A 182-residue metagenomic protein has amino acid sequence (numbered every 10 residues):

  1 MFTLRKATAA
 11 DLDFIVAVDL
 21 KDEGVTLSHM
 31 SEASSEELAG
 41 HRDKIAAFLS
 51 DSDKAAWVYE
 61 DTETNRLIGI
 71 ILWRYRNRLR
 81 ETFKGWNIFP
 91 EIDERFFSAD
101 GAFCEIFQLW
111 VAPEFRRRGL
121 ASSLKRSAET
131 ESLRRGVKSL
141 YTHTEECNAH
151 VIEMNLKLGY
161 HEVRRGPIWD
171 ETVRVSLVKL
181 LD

Functional and structural regions predicted by a protein language model:
M1-D13, A17-H29, L180-D182: Conserved N-terminal entry element of GNAT/NAT acetyltransferase domains
E23, E32-T62, L67, L72 (+1 more regions): Active-site rim helix/loop that mediates acceptor-substrate recognition in acyltransferases
K54-V58, I70, F103, Q108 (+2 more regions): Short hydrophobic/aromatic beta-strand element in the GNAT-like acyltransferase core that lines or flanks the acyl-donor
L72-Q108: Conserved acyl-donor/pantetheine-binding loop and adjacent beta-alpha core of acyl/acetyltransferases and related
F103-C104, S132-T144: Conserved GNAT acetyl-CoA-binding A-motif
Q108-V111, R117-T130, E153, K157: Conserved acetyl-CoA-binding loop-helix of GNAT-fold acetyltransferases
R116, T142-I152, I168-E171: Conserved beta-strand-loop-alpha-helix junction that forms the acyl-donor binding cleft
S122, R134, E146-R164: Conserved active-site alpha-helix within GNAT-family acetyltransferase domains
